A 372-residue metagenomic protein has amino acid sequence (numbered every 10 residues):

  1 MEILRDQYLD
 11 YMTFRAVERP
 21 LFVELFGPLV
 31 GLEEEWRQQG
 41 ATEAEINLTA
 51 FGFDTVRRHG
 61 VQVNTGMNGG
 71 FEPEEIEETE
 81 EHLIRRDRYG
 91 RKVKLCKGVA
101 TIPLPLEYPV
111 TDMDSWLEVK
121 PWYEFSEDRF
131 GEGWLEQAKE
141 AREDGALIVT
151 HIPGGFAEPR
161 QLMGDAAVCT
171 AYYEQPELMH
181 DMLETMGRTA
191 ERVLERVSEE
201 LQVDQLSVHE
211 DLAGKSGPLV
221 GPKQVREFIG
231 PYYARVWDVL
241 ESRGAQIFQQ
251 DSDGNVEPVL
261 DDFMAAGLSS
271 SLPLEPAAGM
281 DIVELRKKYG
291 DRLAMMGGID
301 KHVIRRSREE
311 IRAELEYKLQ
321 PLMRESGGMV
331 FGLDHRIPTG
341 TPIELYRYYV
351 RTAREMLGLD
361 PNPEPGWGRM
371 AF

Functional and structural regions predicted by a protein language model:
M1-G27, L32-Q39, L83-R86, L95-C96 (+2 more regions): Active-site loop segments of alpha/beta catalytic cores
A16, A50-V56, E77-T79: Short, solvent-exposed loop/edge-beta patches enriched in aromatic
L32-E72: Segments that shape or occlude catalytic/ligand-binding pockets
A50-M67, E107-K120, I152-L162: An N-terminal domain-start capping segment
F71-P73, Q137-A138: Catalytic micro-motifs at enzyme active sites that drive phosphoryl/nucleotidyl and oxygen chemistry
P73-E77, E81, G98: A structural signal for short, hydrophobic beta-strand segments that form beta-sheets in beta-rich/all-beta domains
K94-E107: Extended Gly/Ser/Thr-rich low-complexity repeat segments, especially those forming or decorating extracellular
